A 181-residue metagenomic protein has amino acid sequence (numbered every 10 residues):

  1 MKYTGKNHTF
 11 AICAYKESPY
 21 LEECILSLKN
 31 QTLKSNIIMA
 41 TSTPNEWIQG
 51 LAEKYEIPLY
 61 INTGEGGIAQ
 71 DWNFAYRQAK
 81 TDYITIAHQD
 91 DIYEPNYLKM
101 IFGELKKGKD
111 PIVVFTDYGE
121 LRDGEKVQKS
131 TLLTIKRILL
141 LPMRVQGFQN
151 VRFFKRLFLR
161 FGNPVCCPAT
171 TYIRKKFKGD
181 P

Functional and structural regions predicted by a protein language model:
M1-S27: N-proximal low-complexity "stem/linker" segments adjacent to membrane-targeting elements
L26-S35: Short, acidic, metal-binding catalytic loop of nucleotide-sugar glycosyltransferases
L33, M39-Q49: A conserved acidic beta->alpha catalytic loop
T63-A79: Glycine-rich, basic loop-to-helix element that forms the pyrophosphate-binding segment of sugar-nucleotide handling
I84: Short aromatic/hydrophobic "clamp" motif used to bind/position activated sugar donors
H88-I92, D117: The conserved acidic donor/metal-binding loop of glycosyltransferases
N96-I135: Conserved donor NDP-sugar-binding/catalytic core segment of glycosyltransferases
L141-P181: Conserved nucleotide-sugar donor-binding catalytic segment
